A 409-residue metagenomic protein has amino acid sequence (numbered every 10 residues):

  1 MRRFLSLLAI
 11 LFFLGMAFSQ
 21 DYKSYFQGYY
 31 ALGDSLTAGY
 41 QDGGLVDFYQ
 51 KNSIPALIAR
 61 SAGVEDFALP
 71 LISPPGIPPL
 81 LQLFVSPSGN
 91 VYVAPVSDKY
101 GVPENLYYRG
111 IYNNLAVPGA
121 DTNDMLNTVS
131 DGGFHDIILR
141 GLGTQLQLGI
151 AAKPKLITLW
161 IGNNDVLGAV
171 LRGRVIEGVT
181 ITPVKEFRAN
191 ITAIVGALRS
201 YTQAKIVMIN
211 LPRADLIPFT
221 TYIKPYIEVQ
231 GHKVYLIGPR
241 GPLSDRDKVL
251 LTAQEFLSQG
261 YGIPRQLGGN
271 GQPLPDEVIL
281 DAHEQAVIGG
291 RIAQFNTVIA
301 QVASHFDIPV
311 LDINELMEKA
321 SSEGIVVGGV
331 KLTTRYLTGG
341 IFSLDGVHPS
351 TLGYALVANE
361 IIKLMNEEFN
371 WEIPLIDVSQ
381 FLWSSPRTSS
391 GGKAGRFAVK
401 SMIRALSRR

Functional and structural regions predicted by a protein language model:
M1-F4, Q20: Positively charged n-region of N-terminal signal peptides that target proteins for export
F4-L14: Sec-dependent N-terminal signal peptides
A17-S19, P70: Boundary at the C-terminal end of the N-terminal hydrophobic targeting segment
Y22-Y25, P78-P118, A152, T221-R409: Conserved catalytic region of serine esterases and O-acyltransferases that act on ester linkages in lipids
Y29-G43: Catalytic nucleophile-elbow at a beta strand-turn-alpha helix junction centered on a G-D-S/GDSL motif, marking
L32-S35, L159-N164, L171-R172, I209-R213 (+4 more regions): Active-site-proximal beta-strand/loop segments in catalytic clefts of secreted hydrolases
G44-A193, D215, A320, V378-R409: Conserved SGNH/GDSL esterase-like catalytic core that processes O-acyl groups on lipids and polysaccharides
Y201-K205: A short helix->loop->beta-strand "cap" motif at the edges of active sites that frequently abuts
